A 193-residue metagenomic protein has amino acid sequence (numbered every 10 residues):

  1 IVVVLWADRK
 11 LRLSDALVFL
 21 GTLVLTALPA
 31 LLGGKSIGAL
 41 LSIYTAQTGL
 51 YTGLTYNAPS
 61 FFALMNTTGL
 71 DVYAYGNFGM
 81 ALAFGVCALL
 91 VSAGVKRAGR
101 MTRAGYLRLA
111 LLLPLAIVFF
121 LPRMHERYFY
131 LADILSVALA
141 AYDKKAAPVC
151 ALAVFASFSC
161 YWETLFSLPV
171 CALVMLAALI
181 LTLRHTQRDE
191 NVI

Functional and structural regions predicted by a protein language model:
I1-G21, L31-K35, L131: Perimembrane helix-loop-helix junctions
I1-W6, L25, A116-F129, F155-E163: Transmembrane helices and adjacent periplasmic/lumenal helix-loop junctions of polyprenol-phosphate-dependent
V2-K10, G33, V91-R100, L139-K144 (+1 more regions): Structural signal for the C-terminal ends of transmembrane alpha-helices and the immediately following loop
K10-V18, T22, Y106-L113, F129 (+1 more regions): Alpha-helical transmembrane segments of integral membrane proteins
F19, I134-A138, L173-A177: Alpha-helical transmembrane segments of multi-pass membrane proteins
L20-T55, P59-T68: Transmembrane-lumen/periplasm boundary regions of multi-pass, lipid-linked membrane glycan transferases
I43-F62, S92, A110, D143-I193: Transmembrane helical bundles and short interhelical boundary loops of multi-pass, membrane-embedded
Q47-F120, R184-T186, E190: Aromatic/glycine/proline-enriched transmembrane-helix motif characteristic of membrane-embedded glycan-assembly enzymes
